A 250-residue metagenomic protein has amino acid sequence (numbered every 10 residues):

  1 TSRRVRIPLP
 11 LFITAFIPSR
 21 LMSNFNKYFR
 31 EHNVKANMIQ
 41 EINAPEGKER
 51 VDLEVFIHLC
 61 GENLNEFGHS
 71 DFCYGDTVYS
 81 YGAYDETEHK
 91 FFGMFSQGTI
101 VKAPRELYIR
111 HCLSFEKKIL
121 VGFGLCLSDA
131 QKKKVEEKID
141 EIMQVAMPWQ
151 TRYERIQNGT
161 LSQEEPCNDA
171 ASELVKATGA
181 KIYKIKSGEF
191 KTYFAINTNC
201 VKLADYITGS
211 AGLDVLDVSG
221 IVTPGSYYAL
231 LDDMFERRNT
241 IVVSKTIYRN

Functional and structural regions predicted by a protein language model:
T1, F12-I42, E137-N250: Activation targets extended, charge/polar-rich intrinsically disordered C-terminal tails
R4-I7: Short, positively charged low-complexity motifs
N24-Q40, P45-W149, F194: Glycine-rich catalytic cores of cysteine/serine-nucleophile enzymes that process amide/ester linkages in cell-envelope
